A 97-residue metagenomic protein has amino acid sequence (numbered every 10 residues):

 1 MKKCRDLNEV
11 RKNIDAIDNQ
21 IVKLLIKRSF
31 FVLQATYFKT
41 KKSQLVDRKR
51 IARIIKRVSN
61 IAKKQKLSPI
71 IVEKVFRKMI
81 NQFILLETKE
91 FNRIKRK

Functional and structural regions predicted by a protein language model:
M1-K97: Domain-level signature for soluble enzymes in the chorismate/prephenate branch of the shikimate pathway
